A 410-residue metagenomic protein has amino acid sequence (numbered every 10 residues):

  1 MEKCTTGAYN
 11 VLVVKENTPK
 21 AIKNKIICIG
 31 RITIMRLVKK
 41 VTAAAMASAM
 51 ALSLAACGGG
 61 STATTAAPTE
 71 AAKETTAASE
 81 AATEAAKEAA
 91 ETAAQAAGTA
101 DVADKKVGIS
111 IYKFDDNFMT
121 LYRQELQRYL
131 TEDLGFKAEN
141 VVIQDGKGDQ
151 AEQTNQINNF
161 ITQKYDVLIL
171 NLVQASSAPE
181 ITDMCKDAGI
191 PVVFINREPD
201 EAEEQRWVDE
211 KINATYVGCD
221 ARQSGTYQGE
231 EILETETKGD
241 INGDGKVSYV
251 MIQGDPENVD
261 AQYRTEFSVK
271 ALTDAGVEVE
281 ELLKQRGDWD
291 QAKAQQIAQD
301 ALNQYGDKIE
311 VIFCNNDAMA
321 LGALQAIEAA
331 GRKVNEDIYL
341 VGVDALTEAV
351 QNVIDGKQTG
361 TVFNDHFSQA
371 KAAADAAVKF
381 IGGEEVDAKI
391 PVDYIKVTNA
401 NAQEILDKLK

Functional and structural regions predicted by a protein language model:
E2-I34: Short, Lys/Arg-enriched N-terminal segments with co-localized hydrophobic residues within the first ~10-30 amino acids
K40, L54-A66: Bacterial lipoprotein signal-peptidase II cleavage site
E84, E88-A89, A94-K105, F114 (+4 more regions): Hinge/cleft segment of the Venus flytrap/periplasmic-binding protein
A97, D101-V102, V107, Q153 (+4 more regions): Hydrophobic alpha-helical segments within soluble ligand-binding/sensing domains
K106-D133, V141-N159, Q163-Y165, N171-S176 (+3 more regions): Extracytoplasmic "Venus flytrap"
F118-D133, S224-Q228, V259-E278, I297 (+2 more regions): Short, solvent-exposed amphipathic alpha-helices that sit in or adjacent to ligand/effector-binding or catalytic
L126, N158, T162, V167-D187 (+4 more regions): Hydrophobic alpha-helical
I181-Q223, D244-G245, L346-I354, T359: Flexible loop/hinge segments that line or gate small-molecule binding clefts
